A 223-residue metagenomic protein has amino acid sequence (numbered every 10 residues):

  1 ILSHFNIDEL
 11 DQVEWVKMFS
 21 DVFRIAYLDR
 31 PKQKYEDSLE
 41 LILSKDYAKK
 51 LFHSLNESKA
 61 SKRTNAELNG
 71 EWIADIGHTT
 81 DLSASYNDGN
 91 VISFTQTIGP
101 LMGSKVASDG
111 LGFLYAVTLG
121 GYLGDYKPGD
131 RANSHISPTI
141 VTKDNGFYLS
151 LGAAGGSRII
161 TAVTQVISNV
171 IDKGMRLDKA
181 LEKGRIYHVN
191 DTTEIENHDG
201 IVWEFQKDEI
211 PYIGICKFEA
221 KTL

Functional and structural regions predicted by a protein language model:
I1-S3, A153-M175: Alpha-helical support elements that line or immediately flank enzyme active sites and cofactor-binding pockets
H4-T97, L111, G214-I215: Internal maturation/activation junctions in enzymes
E14-D21, D46, G77, G110 (+5 more regions): Generic recognition of stable, solvent-exposed alpha-helical segments in well-folded globular domains
I25-Q33, H188-E194, T222-L223: Short, conserved secondary-structure transition motifs
E71-D75, K127-N133, K217: Short Gly/Pro-enriched turn/cap motifs at secondary-structure boundaries
G77-T79, G110-G112, H135-S137, N145-F147 (+2 more regions): Active-site lining segments that contact anionic ligands and/or coordinate catalytic metals
S85, N90-L149, S157-I160, K173: Active-site rim segments in enzyme catalytic domains, especially the processed small/beta chain of N-terminal
D88, D130, V163, D172-F218: Extended C-terminal subregions enriched in glycine
